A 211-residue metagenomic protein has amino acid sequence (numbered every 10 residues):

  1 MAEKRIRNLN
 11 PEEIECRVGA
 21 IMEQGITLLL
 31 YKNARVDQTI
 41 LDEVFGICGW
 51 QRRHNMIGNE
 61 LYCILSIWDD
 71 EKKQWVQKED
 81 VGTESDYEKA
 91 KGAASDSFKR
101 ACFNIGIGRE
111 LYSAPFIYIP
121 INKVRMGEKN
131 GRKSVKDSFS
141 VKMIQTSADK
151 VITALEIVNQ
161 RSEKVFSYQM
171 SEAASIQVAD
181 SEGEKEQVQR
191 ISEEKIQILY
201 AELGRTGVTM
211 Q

Functional and structural regions predicted by a protein language model:
A2-P11, C16, A20-M22, I26 (+1 more regions): Interfaces that engage single-stranded nucleic acids at replication/repair/recombination sites
G19-L30, V81-E88: Short histidine-centered catalytic/ligand-binding loop motif
L30-G82: Short, contiguous, well-structured surface segments enriched in hydrophobic/aromatic residues
R35, S66-K136, V165-E184: Glycine-rich and polybasic anion-binding loops at the starts of cofactor/ligand-binding domains
E43, F103, G204: Short polybasic/polar patches that bind polyanions
C48-Q51, G108, T209: Short coil/loop linkers at secondary-structure junctions
